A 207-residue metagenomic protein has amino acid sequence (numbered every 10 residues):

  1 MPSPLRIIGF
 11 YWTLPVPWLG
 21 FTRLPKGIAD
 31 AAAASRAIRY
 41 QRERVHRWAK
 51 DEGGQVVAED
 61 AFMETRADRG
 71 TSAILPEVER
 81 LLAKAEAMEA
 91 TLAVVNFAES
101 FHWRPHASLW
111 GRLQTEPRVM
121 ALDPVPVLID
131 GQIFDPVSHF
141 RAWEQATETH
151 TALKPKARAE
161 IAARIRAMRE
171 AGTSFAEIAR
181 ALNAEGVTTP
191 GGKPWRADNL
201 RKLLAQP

Functional and structural regions predicted by a protein language model:
M1-E148, A152, K156: Short, structured surface patches at the beginning of a domain
G54, T173, V187: Short phosphate-binding/catalytic loops that engage adenosine nucleotides
A157-T173, L203-A205: Positively charged, polyanion-binding regions of nucleic-acid-associated proteins
A176-P190: DNA-recognition alpha helix
T189-P207: Major-groove recognition helix of helix-turn-helix-like DNA-binding domains
